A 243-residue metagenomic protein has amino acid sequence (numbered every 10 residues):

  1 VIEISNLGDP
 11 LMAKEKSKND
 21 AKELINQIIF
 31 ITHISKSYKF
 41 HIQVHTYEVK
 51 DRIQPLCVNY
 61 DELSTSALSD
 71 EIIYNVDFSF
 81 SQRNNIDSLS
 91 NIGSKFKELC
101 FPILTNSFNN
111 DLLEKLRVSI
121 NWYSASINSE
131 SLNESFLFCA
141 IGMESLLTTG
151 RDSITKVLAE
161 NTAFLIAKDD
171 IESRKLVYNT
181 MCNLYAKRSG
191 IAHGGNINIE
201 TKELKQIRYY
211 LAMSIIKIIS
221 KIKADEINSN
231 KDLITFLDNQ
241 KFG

Functional and structural regions predicted by a protein language model:
V1-E134, L204, A212-I218, I222-G243: Charged, non-catalytic interaction/linker regions at domain boundaries that couple catalytic cores to substrate
R117, S131-E134, G150-F164, D169-G190 (+1 more regions): Polyanionic, low-complexity intrinsically disordered segments
W122-A125, F138, T180, K187: Short, hydrophobic/aromatic alpha-helical segments in well-folded domains
I127, M143-E144, A163: Generic hydrophobic alpha-helical scaffold/packing signal
F136-R151: Hydrophobic alpha-helical packing segments in soluble, helical-rich domains
